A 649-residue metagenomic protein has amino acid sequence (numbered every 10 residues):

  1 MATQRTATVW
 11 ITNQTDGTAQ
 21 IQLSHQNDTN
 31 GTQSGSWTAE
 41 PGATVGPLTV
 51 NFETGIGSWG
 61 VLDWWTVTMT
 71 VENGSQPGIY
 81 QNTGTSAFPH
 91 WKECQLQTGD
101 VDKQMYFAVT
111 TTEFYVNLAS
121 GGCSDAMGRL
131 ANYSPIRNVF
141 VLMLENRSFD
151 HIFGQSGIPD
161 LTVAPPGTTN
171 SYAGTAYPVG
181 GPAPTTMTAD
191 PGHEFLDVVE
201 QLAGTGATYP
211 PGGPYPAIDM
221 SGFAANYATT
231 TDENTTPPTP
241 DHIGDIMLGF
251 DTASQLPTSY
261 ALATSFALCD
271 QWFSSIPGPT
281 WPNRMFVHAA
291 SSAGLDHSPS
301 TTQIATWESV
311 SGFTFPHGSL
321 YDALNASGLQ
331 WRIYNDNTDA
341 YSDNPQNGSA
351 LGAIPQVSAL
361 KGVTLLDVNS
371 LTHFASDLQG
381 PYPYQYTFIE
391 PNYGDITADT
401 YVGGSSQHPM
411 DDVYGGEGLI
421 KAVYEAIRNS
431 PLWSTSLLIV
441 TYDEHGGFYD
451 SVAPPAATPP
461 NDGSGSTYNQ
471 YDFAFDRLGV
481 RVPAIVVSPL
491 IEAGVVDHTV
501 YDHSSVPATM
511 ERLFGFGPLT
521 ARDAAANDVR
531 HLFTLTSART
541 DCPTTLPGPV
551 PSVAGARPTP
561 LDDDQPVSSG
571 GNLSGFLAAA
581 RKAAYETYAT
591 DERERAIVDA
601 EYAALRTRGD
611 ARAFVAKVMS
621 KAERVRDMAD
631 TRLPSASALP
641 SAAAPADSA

Functional and structural regions predicted by a protein language model:
M1-L130: Intrinsically disordered, low-complexity segments enriched in small/polar residues
G128-A649: N-terminal pro-sequences and low-complexity stem/linker regions of secreted or lumenal proteins
